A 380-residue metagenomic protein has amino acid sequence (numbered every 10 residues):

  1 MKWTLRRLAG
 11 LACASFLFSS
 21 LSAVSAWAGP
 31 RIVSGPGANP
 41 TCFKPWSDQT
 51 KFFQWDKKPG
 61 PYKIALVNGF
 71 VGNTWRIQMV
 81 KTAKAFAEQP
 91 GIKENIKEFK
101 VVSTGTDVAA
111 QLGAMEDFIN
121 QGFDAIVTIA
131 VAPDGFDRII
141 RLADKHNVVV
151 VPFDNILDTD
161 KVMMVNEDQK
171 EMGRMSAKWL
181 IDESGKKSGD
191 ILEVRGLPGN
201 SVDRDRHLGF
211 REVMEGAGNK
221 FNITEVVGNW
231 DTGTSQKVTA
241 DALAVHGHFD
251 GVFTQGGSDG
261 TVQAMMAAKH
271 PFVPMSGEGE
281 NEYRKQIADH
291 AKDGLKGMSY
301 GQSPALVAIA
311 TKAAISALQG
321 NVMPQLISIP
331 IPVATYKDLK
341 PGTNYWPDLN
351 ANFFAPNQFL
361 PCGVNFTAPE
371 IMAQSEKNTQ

Functional and structural regions predicted by a protein language model:
G29-Y62, Q302, T311-Q380: Hinge/cleft segment of the Venus flytrap/periplasmic-binding protein
G35-T82, F86, P90, K100-G113 (+3 more regions): Extracytoplasmic "Venus flytrap"
C42-K51, Q111, V165-I191, D205 (+3 more regions): Hydrophobic alpha-helical segments within soluble ligand-binding/sensing domains
S47-K51, N95-Q121, T224-V245, G260-T261: Structural motif
I64-N68, G72, A83-K84, R174-E225 (+2 more regions): An alpha-beta-alpha
F118-A130, V149-F153, L192-E193, I223-E225 (+3 more regions): Periplasmic-binding protein-like
A125-D144, F210, G228-Q286: Hydrophobic alpha-helical
P133-E171, Y283-Q286: Flexible loop/hinge segments that line or gate small-molecule binding clefts
